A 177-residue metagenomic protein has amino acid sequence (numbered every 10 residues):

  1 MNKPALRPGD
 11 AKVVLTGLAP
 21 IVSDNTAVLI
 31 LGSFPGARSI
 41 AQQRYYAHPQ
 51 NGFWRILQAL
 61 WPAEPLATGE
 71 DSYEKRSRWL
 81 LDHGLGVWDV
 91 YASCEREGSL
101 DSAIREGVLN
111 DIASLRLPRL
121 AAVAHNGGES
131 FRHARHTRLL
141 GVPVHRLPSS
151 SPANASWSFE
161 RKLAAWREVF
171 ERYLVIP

Functional and structural regions predicted by a protein language model:
M1-A27, H48-P49, L100-A113, R135-P177: C-terminal capping/extension of enzyme domains
L6-G9, P65, R119-G128, L139: Charge-dense, helix-prone N-terminal extensions
A27-V28, A122: Structural motif
I30-S33: N-terminal nucleotide-binding beta1-loop-alpha1 segment
P35, S130, S151: Short, glycine/serine-rich, charged loops/turns that create anion-binding and catalytic segments at active sites
R38, R132-H133: Short, solvent-exposed loop/turn segments at secondary-structure junctions
R38-A103: Short, surface-exposed acidic-centric catalytic microdomains
D82-S130: Internal catalytic-core helix/loop-beta-alpha segment that presents or stabilizes conserved functional determinants
